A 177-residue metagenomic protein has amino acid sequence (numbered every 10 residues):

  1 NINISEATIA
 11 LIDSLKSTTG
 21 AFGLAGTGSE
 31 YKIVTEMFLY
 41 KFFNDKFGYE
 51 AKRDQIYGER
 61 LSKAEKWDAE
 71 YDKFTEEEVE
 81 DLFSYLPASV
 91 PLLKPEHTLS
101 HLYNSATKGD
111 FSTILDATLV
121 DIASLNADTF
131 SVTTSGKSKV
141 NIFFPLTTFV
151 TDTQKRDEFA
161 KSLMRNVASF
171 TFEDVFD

Functional and structural regions predicted by a protein language model:
N1-D177: Non-catalytic, mostly N-terminal accessory regions of nucleic-acid modification and defense proteins
